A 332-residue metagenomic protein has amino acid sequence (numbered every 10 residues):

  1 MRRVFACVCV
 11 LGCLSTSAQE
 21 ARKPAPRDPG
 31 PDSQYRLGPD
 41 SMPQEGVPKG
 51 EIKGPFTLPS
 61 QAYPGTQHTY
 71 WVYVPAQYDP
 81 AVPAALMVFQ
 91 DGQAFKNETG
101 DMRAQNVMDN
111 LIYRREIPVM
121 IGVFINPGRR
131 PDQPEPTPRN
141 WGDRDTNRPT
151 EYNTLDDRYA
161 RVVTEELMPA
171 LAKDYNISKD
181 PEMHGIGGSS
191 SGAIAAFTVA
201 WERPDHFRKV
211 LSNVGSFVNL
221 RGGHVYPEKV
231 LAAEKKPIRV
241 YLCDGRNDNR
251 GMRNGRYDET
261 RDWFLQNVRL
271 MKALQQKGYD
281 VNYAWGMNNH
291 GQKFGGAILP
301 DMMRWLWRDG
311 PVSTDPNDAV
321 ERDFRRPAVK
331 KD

Functional and structural regions predicted by a protein language model:
M1-V4: Positively charged n-region of N-terminal signal peptides that target proteins for export
A6-C13: Bacterial N-terminal signal peptides
L14-A18: Sec/Tat signal peptide C-region and signal peptidase I cleavage site
Q19-D332: Non-catalytic cap/lid and distal C-terminal segments of serine-dependent acyl enzymes
